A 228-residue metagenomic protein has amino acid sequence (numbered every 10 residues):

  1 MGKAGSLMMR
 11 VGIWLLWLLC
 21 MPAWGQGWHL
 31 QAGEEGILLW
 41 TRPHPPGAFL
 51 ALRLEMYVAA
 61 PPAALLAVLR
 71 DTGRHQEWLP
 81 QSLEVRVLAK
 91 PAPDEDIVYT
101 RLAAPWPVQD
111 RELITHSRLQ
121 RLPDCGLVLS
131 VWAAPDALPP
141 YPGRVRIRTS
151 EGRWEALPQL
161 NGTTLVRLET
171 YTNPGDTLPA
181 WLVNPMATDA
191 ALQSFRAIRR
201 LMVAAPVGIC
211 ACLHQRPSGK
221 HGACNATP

Functional and structural regions predicted by a protein language model:
G2-I13: Bacterial N-terminal signal peptides that target proteins for export
C20-P22: N-terminal signal peptide c-region/cleavage motif recognized by signal peptidases
W24-P228: Eukaryotic helix-grip
